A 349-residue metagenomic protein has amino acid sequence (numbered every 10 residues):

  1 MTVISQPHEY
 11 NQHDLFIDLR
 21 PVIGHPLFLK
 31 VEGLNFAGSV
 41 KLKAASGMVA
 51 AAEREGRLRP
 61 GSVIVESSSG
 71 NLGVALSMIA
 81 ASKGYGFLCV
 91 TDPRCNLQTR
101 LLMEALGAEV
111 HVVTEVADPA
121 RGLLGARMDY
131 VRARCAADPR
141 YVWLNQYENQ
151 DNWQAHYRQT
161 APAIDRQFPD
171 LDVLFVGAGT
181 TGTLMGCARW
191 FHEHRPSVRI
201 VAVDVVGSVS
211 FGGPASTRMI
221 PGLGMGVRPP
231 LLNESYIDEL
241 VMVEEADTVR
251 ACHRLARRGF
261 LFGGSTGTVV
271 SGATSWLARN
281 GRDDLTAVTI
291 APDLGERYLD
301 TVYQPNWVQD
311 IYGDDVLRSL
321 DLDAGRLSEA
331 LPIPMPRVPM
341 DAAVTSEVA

Functional and structural regions predicted by a protein language model:
M1-A349: PLP-dependent amino-acid enzyme catalytic core
